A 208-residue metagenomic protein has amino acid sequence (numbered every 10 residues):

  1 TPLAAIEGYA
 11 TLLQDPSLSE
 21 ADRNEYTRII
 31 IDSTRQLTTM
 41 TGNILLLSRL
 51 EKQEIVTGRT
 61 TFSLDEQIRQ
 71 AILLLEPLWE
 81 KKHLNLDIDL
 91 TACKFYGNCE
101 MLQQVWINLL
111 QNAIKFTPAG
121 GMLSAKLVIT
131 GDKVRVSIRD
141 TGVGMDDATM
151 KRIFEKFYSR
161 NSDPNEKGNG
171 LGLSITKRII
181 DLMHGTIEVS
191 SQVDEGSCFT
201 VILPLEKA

Functional and structural regions predicted by a protein language model:
Q14-A21: Short acidic helix/loop segment immediately C-terminal to the autophosphorylated histidine in two-component histidine
D32-L37: Short alpha-helical segment of the dimerization/phosphotransfer core of two-component systems
K52-T57, L90, K94-E100: Conserved micro-motifs of the catalytic ATP-binding
L78-I88, C93: Short conserved segments within the C-terminal catalytic ATPase subdomain
A113-I114: Short helix-loop "hinge" at the ATP-lid/N-box region of the Bergerat-fold HATPase_c
M145-F157: Short conserved segment of the HATPase_c
